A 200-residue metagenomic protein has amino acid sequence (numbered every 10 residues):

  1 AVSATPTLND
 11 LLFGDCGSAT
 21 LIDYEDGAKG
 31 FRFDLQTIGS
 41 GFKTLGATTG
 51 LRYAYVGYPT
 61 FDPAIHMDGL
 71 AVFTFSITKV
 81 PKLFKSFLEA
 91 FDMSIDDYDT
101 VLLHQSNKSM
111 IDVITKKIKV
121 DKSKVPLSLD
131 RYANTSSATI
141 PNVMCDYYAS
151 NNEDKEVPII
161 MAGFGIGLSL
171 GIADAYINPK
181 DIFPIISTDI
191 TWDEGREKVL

Functional and structural regions predicted by a protein language model:
A4-T74, T78, K82, F164 (+1 more regions): Condensing-enzyme catalytic core mediating Claisen C-C bond formation in acyl metabolism
Y24-G27, F87-A90, K117, Y147-S150: Change "in soluble alpha/beta enzymes" to "in soluble alpha/beta proteins
V56-P63, K85-A90, K117-K122: Short amphipathic alpha-helical segments, especially helix-boundary/capping motifs
F75-F91, V143-Y147: Short, well-ordered amphipathic alpha-helical segments that serve as non-catalytic structural scaffolds within diverse
P81, D99-L200: Claisen-condensing/thiolase-fold acyl-transfer catalytic domains that form or cleave C-C bonds in fatty acid
D92-D97: Short, surface-exposed connector motifs at secondary-structure boundaries
